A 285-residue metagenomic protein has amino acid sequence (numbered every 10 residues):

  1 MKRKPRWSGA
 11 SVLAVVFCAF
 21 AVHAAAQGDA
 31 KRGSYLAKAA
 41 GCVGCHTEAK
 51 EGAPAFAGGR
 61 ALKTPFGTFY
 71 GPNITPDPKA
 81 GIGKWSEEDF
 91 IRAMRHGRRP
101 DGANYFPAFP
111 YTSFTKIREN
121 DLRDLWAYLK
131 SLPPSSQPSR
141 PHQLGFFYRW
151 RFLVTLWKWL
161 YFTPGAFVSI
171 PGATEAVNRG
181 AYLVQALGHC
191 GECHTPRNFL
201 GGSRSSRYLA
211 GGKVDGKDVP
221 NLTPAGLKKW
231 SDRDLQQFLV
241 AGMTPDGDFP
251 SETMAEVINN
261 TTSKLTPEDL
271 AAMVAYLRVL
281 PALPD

Functional and structural regions predicted by a protein language model:
K2-L13: Bacterial N-terminal signal peptides that target proteins for export
S11-A21: Bacterial N-terminal signal peptides
V22-K38, T155-Q185: Electrostatic cytochrome c docking/interface patches
G33, A39-A49, F90, L125 (+4 more regions): The canonical Cys-X-X-Cys-His
A61-R92, T112-L122, R207-D246, E256-L270: Electron-transfer interface patches adjacent to heme c in soluble/periplasmic c-type cytochromes and di-/multiheme
E88, G97, G102-Y128: Membrane-embedded segments
D101-A103, G191, L200-G201, K229 (+1 more regions): Substrate-binding/catalytic groove segments of enzymes that remodel or degrade extracellular structural polymers
Q137-V154: Extended, well-folded interaction surfaces typified by the phenylalanyl-tRNA synthetase beta subunit core
